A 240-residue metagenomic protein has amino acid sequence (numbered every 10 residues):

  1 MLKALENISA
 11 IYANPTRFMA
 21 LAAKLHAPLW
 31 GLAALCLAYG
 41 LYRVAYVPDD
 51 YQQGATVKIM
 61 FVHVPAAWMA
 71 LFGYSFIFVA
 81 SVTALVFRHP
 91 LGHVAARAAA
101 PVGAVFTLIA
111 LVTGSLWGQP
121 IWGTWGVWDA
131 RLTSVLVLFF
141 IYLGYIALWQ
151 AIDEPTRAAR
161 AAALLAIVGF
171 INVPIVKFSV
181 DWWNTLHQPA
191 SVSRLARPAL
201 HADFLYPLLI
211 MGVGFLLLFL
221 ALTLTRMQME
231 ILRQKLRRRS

Functional and structural regions predicted by a protein language model:
L2-S240: Polytopic transmembrane helical bundles with strong interfacial aromatic enrichment
